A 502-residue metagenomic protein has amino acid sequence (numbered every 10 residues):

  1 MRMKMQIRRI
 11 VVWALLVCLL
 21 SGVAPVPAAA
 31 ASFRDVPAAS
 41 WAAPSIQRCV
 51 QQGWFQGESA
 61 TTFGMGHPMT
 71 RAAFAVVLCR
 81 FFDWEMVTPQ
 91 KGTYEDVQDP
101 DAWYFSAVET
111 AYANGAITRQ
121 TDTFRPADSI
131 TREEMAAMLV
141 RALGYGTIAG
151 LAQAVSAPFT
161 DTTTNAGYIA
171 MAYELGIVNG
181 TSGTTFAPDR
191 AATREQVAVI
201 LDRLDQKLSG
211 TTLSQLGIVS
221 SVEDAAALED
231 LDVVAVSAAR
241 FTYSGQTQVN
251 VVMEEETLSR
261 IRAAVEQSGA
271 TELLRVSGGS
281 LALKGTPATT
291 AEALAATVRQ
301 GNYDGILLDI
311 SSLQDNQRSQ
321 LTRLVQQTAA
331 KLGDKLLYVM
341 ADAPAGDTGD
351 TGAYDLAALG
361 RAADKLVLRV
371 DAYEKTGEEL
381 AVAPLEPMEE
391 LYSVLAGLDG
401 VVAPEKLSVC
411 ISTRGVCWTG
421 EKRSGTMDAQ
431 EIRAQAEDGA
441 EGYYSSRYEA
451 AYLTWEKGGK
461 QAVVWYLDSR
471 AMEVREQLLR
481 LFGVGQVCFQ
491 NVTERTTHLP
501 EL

Functional and structural regions predicted by a protein language model:
R2-A14: Bacterial N-terminal signal peptides that target proteins for export
W13, S21-A43, Q51-Q52, Q56-S106 (+5 more regions): Feature responds to low-complexity, polar/acidic, surface-exposed segments characteristic of secreted/exported proteins
G210-A293: Glycan-recognition patch characteristic of GH18 chitinases/ENGases and related GlcNAc/peptidoglycan-binding proteins
G217-D230, K284-R299, T348-A357, L467-R480: Short, acidic/polar
V234, L308, L366, V409 (+1 more regions): Conserved, mostly hydrophobic/aromatic
Y243-E256, Q317-A436: Substrate-binding surface in catalytic domains of secreted glycosidases
K406-R475: Glycan-binding loop/region signatures in secreted carbohydrate-active enzymes
E456-L502: Extracellular low-complexity, Gly/Ser/Thr-rich intrinsically disordered linkers and protease-sensitive activation/hinge
